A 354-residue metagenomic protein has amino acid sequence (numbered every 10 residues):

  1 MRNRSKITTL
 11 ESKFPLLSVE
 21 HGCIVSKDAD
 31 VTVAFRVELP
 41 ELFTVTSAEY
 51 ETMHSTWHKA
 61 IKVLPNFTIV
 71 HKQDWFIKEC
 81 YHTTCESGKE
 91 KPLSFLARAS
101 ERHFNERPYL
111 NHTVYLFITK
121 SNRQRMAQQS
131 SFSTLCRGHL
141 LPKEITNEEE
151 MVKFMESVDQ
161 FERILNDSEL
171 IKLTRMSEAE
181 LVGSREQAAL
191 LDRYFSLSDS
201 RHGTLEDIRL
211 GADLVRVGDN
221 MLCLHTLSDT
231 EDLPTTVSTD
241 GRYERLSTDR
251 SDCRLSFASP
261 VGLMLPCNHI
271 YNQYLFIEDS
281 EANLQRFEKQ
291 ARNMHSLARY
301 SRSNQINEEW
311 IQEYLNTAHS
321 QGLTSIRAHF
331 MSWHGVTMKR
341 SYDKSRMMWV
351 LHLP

Functional and structural regions predicted by a protein language model:
M1-P354: Extended, folded cores of ATP/NTP-driven motor/assembly subunits in large transport and secretion machines
